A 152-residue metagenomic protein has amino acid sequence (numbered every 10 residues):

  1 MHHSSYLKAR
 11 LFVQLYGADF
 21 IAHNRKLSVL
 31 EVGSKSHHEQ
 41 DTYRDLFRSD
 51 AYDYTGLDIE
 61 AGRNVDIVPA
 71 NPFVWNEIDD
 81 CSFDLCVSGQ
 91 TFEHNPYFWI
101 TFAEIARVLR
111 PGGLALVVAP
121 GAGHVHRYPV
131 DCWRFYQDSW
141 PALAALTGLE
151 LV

Functional and structural regions predicted by a protein language model:
M1-A22: Class I SAM-dependent methyltransferase Rossmann-like catalytic core, especially the SAM/SAH-binding loop
H3, P96, R134: Conserved phosphate-coordination/catalytic loops
Y16-G17, R48, G148: Short, flexible coil/linker elements and helix-boundary hinge sites characteristic of intrinsically disordered
N24-V125, Q137-P141: Conserved SAM-binding loop
R127-D131: Short, solvent-exposed loop/turn segments at secondary-structure boundaries
C132-G148: Short alpha-helix
